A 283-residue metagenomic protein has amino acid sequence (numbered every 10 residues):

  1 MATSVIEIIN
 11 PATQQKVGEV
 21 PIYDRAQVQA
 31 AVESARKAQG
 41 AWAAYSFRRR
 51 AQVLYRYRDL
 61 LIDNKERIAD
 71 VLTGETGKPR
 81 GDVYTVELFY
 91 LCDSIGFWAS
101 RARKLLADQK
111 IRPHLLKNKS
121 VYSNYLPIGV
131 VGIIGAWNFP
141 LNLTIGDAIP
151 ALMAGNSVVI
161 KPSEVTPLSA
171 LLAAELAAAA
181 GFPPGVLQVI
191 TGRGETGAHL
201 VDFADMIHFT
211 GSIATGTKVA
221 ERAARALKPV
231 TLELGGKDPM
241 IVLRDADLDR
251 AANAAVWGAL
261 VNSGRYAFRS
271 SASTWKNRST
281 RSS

Functional and structural regions predicted by a protein language model:
M1-K119: N-terminal Rossmann-like NAD(P)+-binding subdomain of aldehyde/semialdehyde dehydrogenases
Q14, R50, L72, I95 (+5 more regions): Residue-level signal for inorganic ion chemistry
V17, A214-S283: ALDH superfamily catalytic-core signature
Q109-N118, Q188-G192, A254-A255: Short gly/ser/thr-rich secondary-structure transition/capping motifs
Q109-P183, L227: Conserved small-residue-rich beta-alpha loop and adjacent elements that most often cradle the phosphate/pyrophosphate
S120-Y122, V189-H208: A structured beta-alpha segment of the ubiquitous adenosine-cofactor-binding alpha/beta core
V131, N138, T191-A198, G211-K218: Beta-loop-alpha module in the N-terminal Rossmann-like domain of NAD(P)-dependent dehydrogenases, especially those
N156, K161-S163, T191, G211 (+1 more regions): Short beta->alpha connector loops at strand-helix junctions that form conserved, small/polar/Pro-enriched
